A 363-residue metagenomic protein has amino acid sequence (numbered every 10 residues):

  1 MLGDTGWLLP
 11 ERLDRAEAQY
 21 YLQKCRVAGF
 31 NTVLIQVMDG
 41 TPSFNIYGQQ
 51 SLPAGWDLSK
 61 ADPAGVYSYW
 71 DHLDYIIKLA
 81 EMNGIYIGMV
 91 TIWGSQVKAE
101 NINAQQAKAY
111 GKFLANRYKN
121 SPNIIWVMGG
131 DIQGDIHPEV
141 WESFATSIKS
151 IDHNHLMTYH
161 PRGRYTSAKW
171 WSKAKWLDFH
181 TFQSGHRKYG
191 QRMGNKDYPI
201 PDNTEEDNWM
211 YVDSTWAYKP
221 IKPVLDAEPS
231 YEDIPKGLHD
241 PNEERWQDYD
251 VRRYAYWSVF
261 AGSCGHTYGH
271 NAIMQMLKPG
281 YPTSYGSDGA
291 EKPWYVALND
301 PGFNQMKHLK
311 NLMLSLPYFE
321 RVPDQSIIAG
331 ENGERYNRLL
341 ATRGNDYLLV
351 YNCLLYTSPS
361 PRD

Functional and structural regions predicted by a protein language model:
L2-Q191, P199-D202, E206-D207: Active-site mouth of glycoside hydrolases
Y47, W170-W171, G237-H239, K278-Y281: Short aromatic-enriched loop/helix-cap "lid" or pocket-rim segments at secondary-structure transitions that line
V127-M128, T158-P161, T181, L225-E228 (+2 more regions): Short beta-strand segments
S167-K169, Y211-S214, R335-N337: Intrinsically disordered, low-complexity boundary segments flanking structured domains
A174, F179, Q183-R187, M193-M276: Catalytic-core region of carbohydrate-active enzymes that cleave or remodel glycosidic bonds
P220-V224, E232-I234, V251-S358: Aromatic- and carboxylate-lined catalytic core of secreted/periplasmic carbohydrate-active enzymes
P359-D363: A short, hydrophobic C-terminal helix/tail in secreted or cell-surface proteins
